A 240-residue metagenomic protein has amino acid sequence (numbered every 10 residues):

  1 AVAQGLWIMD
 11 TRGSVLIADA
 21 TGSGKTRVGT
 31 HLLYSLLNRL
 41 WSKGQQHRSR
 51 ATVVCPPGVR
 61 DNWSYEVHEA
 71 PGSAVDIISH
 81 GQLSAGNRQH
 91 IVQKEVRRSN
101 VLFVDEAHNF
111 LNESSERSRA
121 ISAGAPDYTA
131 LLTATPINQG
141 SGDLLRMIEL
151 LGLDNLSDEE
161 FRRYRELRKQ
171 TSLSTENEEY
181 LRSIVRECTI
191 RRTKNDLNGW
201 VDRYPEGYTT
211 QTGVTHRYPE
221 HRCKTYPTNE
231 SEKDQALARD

Functional and structural regions predicted by a protein language model:
A1-R162: ASCE P-loop NTPase motor core, strongest for the SF2 helicase catalytic module
S79-L83, R88-R98, F103-F110, S114-D127 (+2 more regions): Inter-lobe coupling linker of SF2 helicases/translocases
